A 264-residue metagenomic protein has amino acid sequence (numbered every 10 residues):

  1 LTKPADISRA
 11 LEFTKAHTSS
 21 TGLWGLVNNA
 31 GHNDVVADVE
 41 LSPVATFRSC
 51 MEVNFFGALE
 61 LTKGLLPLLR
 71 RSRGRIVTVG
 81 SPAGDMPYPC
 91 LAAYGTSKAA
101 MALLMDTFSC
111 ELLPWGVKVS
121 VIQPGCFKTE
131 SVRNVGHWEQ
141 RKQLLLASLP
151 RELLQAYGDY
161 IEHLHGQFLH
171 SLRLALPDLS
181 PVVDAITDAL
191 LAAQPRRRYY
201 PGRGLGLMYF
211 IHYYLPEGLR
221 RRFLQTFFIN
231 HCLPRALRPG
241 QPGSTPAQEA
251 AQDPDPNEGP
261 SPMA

Functional and structural regions predicted by a protein language model:
L1-A5: Rossmann-fold cofactor-recognition segment
N29-V35: Conserved NAD(P)H cofactor-binding loop of Rossmann-fold oxidoreductase domains
A37-V39, T46-R48: Substrate-binding pocket helix/loop in short-chain dehydrogenase/reductase
V39-E40, M86-A92: Active-site loop immediately N-terminal to the catalytic Tyr-X3-Lys motif of short-chain dehydrogenase/reductase
T62, S97-A100: Active-site helix of classical SDR
S81: Residue(s) in the substrate-gating loop at a strand-loop-helix junction that position the organic substrate next
P114-R196: SDR active-site lid
